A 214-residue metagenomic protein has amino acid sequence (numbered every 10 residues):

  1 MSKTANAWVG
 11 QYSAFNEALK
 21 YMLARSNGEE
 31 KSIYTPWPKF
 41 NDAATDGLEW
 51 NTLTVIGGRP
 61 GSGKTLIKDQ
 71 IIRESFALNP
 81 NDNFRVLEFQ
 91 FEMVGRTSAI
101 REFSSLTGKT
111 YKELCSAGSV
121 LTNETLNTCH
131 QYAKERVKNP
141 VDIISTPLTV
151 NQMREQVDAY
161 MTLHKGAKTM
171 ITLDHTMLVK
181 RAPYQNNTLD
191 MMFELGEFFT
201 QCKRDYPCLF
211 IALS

Functional and structural regions predicted by a protein language model:
S2-K109: The Walker A/P-loop phosphate-binding site
T35, D42-A44, L78-A167, R181: Cytosolic-facing regulatory segments adjacent to core modules
A77, M191-L213: Substrate-engagement module of ASCE P-loop NTPases
M170: Hydrophobic "anchor" residues on beta-strands that sit immediately upstream of conserved functional sites
T176: Conserved Walker B
K180-N187: Conserved ATPase-coupling elements of RecA-like P-loop NTPase cores
